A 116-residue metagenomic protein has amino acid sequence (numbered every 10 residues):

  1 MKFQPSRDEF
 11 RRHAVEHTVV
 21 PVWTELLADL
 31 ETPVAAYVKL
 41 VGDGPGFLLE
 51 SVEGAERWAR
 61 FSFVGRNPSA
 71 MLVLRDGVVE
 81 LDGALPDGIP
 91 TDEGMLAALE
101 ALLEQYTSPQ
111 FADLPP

Functional and structural regions predicted by a protein language model:
M1-P116: Signature of the chorismate-utilizing enzyme
